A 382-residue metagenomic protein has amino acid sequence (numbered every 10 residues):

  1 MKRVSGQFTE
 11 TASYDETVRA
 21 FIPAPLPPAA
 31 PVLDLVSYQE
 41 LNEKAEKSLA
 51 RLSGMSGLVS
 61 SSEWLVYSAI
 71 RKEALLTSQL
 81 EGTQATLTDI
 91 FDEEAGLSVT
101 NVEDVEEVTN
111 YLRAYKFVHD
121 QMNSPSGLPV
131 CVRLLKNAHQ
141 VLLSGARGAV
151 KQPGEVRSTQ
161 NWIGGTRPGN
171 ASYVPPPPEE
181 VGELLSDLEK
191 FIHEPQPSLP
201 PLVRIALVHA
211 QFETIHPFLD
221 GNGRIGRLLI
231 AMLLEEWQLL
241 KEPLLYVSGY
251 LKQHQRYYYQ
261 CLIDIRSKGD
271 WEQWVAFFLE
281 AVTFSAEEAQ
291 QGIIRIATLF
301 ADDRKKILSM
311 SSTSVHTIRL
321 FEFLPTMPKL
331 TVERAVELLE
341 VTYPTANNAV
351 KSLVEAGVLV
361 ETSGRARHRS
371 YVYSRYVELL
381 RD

Functional and structural regions predicted by a protein language model:
M1-D382: FIC/Doc superfamily catalytic core
